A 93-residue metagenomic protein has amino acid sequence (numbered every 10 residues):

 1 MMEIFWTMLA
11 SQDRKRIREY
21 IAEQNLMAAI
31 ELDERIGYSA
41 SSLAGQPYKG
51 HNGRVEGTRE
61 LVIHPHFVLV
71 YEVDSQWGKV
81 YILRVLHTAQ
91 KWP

Functional and structural regions predicted by a protein language model:
M1-M2, P93: Absolute protein N-terminus
E3-T58: Basic, Lys/Arg-enriched alpha-helical interface segments
L26, P65-F67: Alpha-helix N-cap/helix-start capping motif
Y48, V62, H87-T88: Short, charged/polar low-complexity linear motifs in solvent-exposed/disordered segments
T58-H64: A beta-hairpin/wing motif
F67-V68, E72-P93: Enriched for short, Lys/Arg-rich terminal
